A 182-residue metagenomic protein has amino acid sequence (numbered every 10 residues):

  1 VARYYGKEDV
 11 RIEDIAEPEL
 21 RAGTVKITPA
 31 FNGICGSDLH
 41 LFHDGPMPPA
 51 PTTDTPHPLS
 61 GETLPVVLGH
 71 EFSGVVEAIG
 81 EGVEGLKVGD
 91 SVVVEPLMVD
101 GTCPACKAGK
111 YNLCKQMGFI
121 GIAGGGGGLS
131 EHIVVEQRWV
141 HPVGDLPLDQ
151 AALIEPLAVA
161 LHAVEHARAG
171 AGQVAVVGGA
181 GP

Functional and structural regions predicted by a protein language model:
K7-I12, G36-S37: Short N-terminal binding/cap micro-motifs at the start of the first secondary-structure element
R11, R21, V88, G128-L129 (+1 more regions): A generic structural signal for well-ordered coil/turn residues at beta-strand boundaries that shape enzyme active-site
P18-N32, M47-P104, W139, G144-L146: Glycine-rich beta-strand-centered segment in the early N-terminal region that forms part of a ligand/cofactor-binding
H40-M47: Short Gly/aromatic-enriched secondary-structure transition segments
T55-H70, D100-G178: NAD(P)H dinucleotide-binding glycine-rich loop of Rossmann-like/cofactor-binding domains, especially the beta1-alpha1
G181-P182: Glycine-rich NAD(P) Rossmann-fold beta1-alpha1 loop
